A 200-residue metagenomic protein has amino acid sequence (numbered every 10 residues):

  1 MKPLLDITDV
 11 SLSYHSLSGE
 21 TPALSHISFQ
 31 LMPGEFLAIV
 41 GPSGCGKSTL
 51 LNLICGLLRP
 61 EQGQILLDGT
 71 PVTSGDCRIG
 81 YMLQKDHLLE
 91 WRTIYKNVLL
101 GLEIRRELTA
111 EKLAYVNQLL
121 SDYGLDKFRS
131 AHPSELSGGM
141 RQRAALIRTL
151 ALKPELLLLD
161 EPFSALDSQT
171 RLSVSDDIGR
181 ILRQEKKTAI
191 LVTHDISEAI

Functional and structural regions predicted by a protein language model:
V40-P42: The feature captures the beta-strand-to-loop junction immediately N-terminal to the Walker
C55: Helix-to-loop junction immediately C-terminal to a conserved catalytic motif
G63-G75: Conserved ABC transporter NBD signature motif
R92-L99: Short coil-to-helix segment of the ABC ATPase nucleotide-binding domain corresponding to the Q-loop/switch region
L99, A110-F128, R180: Conserved ABC ATPase "signature" region
H132-L136, M140: Conserved ABC ATPase signature
A151-E155: A short, proline-enriched helix->beta-strand linker immediately N-terminal to the Walker B motif in ABC-type P-loop
